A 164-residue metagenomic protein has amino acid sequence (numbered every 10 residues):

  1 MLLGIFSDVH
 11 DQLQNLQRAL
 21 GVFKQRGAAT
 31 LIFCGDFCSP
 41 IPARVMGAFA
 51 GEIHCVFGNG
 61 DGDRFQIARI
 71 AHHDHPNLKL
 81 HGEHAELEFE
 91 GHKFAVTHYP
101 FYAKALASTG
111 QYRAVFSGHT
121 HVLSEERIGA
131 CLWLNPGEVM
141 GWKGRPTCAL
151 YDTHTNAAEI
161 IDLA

Functional and structural regions predicted by a protein language model:
M1-A48, E52, G62-P76, G82 (+1 more regions): N-terminal active-site segment of His-dependent metallophosphoesterases
S7-H10, G35-F37, G58-D61, Y99-P100 (+2 more regions): Active-site metal-binding loops of divalent metal-dependent hydrolases
Q17-G21, P40-A43, H81-E83, P100-K104 (+2 more regions): A generic local structural motif
F23-G27, F89, T109-G110: Glycine-rich phosphate-binding loop signature in dinucleotide/nucleotide-binding domains
A50, G82, F89-G91, Q111: Short connector loops at helix/strand junctions that flank enzyme active sites, especially segments positioning acidic
H54, K93-A95, Y99-I161: Conserved beta-sheet core of the metallophosphoesterase superfamily
C55, N59-A85, G129-N135, W142-K143 (+1 more regions): Ligand-binding grooves and catalytic loops that recognize ribose/phosphate and carbohydrate rings, and esterified lipid
E86-E88, E125: Residue-level detector of beta-strand face positions
